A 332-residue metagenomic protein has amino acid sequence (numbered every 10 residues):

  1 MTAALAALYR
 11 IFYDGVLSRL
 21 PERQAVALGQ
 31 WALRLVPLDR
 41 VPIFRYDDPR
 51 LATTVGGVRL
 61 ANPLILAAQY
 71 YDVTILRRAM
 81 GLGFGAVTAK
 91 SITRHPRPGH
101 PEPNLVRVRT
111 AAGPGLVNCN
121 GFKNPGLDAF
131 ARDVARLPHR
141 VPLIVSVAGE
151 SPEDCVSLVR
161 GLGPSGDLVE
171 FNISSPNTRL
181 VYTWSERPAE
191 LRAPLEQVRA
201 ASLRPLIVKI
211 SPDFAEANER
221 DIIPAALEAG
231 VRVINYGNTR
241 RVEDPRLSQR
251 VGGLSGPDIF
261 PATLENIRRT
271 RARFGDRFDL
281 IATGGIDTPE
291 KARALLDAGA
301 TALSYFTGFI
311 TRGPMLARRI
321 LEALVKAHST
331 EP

Functional and structural regions predicted by a protein language model:
T2-P142, A327: N-terminal capping/small domains of soluble enzymes
R34-P37, V41-I43, L116-C119, P176-E190 (+2 more regions): Glycine/Thr-rich beta-alpha phosphate-binding loop at enzyme active sites
N62-A68, G85-A89, L143-V147, V169-F171 (+4 more regions): Hydrophobic faces of well-ordered beta-strands that scaffold small-molecule active sites in alpha/beta enzyme cores
V73-A79, E153-G163, F214-A229, R271-D276 (+1 more regions): Catalytic cores of alpha/beta
G83-H95, N172-N177, R232-E243, I286 (+1 more regions): Glycine-rich phosphate-binding active-site loops on the catalytic face of alpha/beta enzymes
P96-P114, E243-G256, G308-P332: C-terminal helical cap(s) of enzyme catalytic domains, especially alpha/beta-barrels
T110, P114-G115, N124-V141, E186-V208 (+2 more regions): Alpha-helix-loop-beta-strand connector modules within alpha/beta enzyme cores
R192-L195, L203-D221, F260-R273, P289-M315: Extended, folded domain segments that form the structural surfaces/walls around functional sites
